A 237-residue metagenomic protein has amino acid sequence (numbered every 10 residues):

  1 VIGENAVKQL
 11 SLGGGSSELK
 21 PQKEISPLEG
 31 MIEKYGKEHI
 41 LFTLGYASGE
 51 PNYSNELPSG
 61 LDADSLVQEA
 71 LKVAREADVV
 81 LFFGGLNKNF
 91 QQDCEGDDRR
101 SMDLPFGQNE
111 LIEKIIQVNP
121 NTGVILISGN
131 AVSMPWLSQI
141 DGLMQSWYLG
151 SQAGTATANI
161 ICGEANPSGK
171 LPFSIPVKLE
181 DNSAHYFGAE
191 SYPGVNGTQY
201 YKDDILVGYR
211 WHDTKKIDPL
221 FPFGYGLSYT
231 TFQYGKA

Functional and structural regions predicted by a protein language model:
V1-G15, K20-L28, I32-L41, P51-P58 (+1 more regions): Secreted, periplasmic, or luminal enzymes acting at the cell surface/secretory milieu
T43-S138: Hydrophobic helix-and-loop "lid/oligomerization" segment in the mid-to-C-terminal part of catalytic domains
